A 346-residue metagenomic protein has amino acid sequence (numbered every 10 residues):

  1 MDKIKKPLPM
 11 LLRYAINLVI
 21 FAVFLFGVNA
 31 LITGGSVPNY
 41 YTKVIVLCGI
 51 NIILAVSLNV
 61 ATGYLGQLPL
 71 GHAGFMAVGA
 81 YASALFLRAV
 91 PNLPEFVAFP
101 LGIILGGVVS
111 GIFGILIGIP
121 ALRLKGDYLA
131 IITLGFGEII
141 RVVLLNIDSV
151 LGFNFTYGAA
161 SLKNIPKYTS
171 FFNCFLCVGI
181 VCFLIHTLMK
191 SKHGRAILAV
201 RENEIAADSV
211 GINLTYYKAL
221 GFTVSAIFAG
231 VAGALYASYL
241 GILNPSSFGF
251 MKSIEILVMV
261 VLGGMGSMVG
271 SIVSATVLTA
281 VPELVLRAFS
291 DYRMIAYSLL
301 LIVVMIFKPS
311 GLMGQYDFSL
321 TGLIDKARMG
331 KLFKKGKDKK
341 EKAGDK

Functional and structural regions predicted by a protein language model:
D2-K346: Transmembrane alpha-helices and adjacent helix-loop boundaries
